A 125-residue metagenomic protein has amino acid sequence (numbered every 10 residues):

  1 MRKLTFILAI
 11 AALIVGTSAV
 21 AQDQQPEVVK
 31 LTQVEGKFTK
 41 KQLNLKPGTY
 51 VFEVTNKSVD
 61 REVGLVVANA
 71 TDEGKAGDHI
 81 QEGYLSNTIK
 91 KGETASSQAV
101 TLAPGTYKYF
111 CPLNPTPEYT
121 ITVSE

Functional and structural regions predicted by a protein language model:
M1-L4: Positively charged n-region of N-terminal signal peptides that target proteins for export
I7-G16: Bacterial N-terminal signal peptides
T17-D23: Sec/Tat signal peptide C-region and signal peptidase I cleavage site
K30, E35-T39, N44-K46, D60 (+1 more regions): Extracellular/periplasmic metallocenter environments
G48-F52: Structural beta-strand segments of beta-rich domains
T55-K57: Asparagine-centered strand-capping/turn motif at beta-strand->loop junctions
R61-V67: Beta-strand acidic-aromatic groove motif in beta-rich domains, primarily in extracellular
V67-P104: Extracytoplasmic beta-sandwich strand-turn segments characteristic of Greek-key/jelly-roll folds
